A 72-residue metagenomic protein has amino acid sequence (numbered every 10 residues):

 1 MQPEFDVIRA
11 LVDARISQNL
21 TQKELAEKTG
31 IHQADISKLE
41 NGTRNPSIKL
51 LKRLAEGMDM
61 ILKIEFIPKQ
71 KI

Functional and structural regions predicted by a protein language model:
M1-A10, K71-I72: N-terminal flexible/basic segments that precede or flank functional cores
E4-F5, I16-S17, N45: Short amphipathic helical patch at the helix-1/turn junction of helix-turn-helix
R9-E27, R53: Short basic helix-loop element that most often maps to the first helix and adjoining turn of HTH DNA-binding modules
E24, D35, L50: Residues in the helix-turn-helix
G30-N45: Recognition helix of helix-turn-helix/homeodomain-like DNA-binding domains that insert into the DNA major groove
K49-I64: DNA major-groove recognition helix of helix-turn-helix/homeodomain DNA-binding modules
I67-K69: Short loop/turn motifs enriched for small/polar and acidic residues
